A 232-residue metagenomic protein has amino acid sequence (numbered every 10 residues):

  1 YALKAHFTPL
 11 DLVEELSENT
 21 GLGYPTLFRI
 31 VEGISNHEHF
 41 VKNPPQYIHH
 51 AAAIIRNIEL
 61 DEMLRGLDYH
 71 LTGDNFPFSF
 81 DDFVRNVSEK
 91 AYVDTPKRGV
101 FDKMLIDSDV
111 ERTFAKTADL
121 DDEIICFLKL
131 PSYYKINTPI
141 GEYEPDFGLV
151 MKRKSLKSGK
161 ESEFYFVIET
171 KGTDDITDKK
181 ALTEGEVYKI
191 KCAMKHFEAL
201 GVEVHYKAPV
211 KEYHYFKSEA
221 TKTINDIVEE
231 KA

Functional and structural regions predicted by a protein language model:
Y1-E144, V150-A232: Intrinsically disordered, low-complexity, repeat-rich regions that form long N- or C-terminal tails or large
